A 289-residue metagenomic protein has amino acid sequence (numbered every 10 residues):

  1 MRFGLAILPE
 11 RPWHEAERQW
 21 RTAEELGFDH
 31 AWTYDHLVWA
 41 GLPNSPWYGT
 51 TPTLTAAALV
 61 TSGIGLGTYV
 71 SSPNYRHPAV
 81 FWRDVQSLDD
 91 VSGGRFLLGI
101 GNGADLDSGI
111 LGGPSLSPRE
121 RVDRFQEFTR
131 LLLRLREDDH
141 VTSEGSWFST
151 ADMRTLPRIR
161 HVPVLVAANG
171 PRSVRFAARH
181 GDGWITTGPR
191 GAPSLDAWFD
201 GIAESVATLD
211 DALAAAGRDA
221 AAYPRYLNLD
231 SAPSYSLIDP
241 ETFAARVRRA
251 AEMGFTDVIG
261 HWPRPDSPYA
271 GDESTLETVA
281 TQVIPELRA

Functional and structural regions predicted by a protein language model:
M1-A289: Active-site-adjacent structural elements that line small-molecule/cofactor binding pockets in enzymes
